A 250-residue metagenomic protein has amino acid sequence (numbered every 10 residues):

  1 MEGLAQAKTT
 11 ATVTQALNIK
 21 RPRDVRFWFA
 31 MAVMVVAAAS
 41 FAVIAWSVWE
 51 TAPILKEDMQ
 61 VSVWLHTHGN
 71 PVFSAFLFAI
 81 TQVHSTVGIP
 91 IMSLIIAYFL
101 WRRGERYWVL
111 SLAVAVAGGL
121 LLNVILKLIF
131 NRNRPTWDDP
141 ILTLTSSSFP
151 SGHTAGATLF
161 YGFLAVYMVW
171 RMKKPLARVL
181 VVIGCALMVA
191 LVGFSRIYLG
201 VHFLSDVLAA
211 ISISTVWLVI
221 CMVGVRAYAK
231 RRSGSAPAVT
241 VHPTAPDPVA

Functional and structural regions predicted by a protein language model:
M1-G88, L128-F130, R134-L142: N-terminal transmembrane-helix/juxtamembrane module of multi-pass inner/ER membrane proteins
W28-A32, V87-P90, V109-V114, V179-A186 (+2 more regions): Hydrophobic alpha-helical transmembrane segments
A38-A42, T51, G119-N123, Y161 (+3 more regions): Alpha-helical transmembrane segments of polytopic integral membrane proteins, especially the permease/helical cores
A42-W49, S62, N123-K127, N131 (+3 more regions): Membrane-water interface at transmembrane helix exits
W49-E50, S85, R103, F130-N131 (+2 more regions): Short helix-capping/hinge motifs at transmembrane helix termini and TM-loop junctions
L55-K56, M92-S93, F99-L180: Membrane-interface loops
D138-A250: Membrane-embedded catalytic cores of phosphoryl/pyrophosphoryl-handling enzymes
